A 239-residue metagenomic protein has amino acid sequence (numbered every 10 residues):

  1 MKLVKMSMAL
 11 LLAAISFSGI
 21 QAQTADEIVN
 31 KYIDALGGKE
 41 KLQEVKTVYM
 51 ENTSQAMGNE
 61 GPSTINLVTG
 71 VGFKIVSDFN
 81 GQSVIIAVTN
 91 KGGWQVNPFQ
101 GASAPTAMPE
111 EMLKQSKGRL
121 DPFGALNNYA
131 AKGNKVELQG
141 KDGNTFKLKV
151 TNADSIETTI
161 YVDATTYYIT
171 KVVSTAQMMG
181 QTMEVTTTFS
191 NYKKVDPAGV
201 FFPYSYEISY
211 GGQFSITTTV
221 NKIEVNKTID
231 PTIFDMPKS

Functional and structural regions predicted by a protein language model:
M1-A25: Bacterial Sec-dependent N-terminal signal peptides
M8, N52, A176: Residues that line or immediately flank small-molecule/substrate-binding pockets and catalytic motifs
Q21-D34, Q95-I156, A164, A176-M183 (+2 more regions): Flexible, processing/modification-adjacent segments and terminal tails in exported/periplasmic/extracellular proteins
E27-G101: N-terminal mature ectodomain segment of secretory-pathway/periplasmic proteins
V45-T47, G70, A131-G133, G143-T145 (+1 more regions): Extracytoplasmic
T64-I65, S83-I85, E137, E157-Y161 (+1 more regions): Short, surface-exposed charged micro-motifs
I65-G72, T89-G92, E110-M112, D163-T166 (+2 more regions): A short, sequence-level motif marking secondary-structure junctions
N144-M236: Gly/Pro-enriched, hydrophobic low-complexity segments that function as extracytoplasmic propeptides/linkers
